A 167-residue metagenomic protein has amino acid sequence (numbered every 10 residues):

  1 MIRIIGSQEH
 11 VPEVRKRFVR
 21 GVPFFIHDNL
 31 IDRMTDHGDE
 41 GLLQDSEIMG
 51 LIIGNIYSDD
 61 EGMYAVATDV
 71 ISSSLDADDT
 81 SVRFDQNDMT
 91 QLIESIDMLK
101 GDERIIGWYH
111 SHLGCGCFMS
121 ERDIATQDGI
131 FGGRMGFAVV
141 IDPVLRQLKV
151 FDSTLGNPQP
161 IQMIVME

Functional and structural regions predicted by a protein language model:
M1-I105, G114-E167: Conserved beta-strand-loop surface patch within small alpha/beta domains used for substrate/adaptor or ligand engagement
H110-H112: Histidine-centered divalent metal-coordination motifs
